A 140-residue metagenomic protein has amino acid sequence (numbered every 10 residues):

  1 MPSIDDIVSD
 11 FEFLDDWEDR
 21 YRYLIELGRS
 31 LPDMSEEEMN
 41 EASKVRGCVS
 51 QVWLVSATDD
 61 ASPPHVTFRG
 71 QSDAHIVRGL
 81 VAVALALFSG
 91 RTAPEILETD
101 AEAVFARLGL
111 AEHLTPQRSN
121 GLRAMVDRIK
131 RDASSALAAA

Functional and structural regions predicted by a protein language model:
M1-D10, L14-Q51, T58-S62, F105-A140: N-terminal intrinsically disordered, cationic/polar leader segments that include organellar targeting peptides
V8, A82-L85: Amphipathic alpha-helical segments within well-ordered protein domains
T58-A74, L85-S89: Conserved interaction-surface patches within small, structured recognition/assembly domains
V77-G79: Short Cys/His-based metal-binding microdomains
G90-F105: Glycine-rich phosphate/pyrophosphate-binding loops and their adjacent beta-strand/loop elements at enzyme active sites
